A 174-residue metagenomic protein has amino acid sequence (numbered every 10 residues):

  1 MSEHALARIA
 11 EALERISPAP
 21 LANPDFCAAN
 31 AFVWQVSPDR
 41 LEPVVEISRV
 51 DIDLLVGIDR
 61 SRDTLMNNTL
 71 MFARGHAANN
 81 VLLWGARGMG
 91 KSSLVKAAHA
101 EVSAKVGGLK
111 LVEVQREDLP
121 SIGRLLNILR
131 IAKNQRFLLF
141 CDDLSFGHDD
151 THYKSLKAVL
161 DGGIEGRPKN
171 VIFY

Functional and structural regions predicted by a protein language model:
M1-F32: Extended alpha-helical segments
R40-T64: Dynamic helix-loop-helix/coil hinge segments at AAA+ ATPase domain boundaries and subdomain interfaces
V44-E46, L70-A78: Phosphate-binding P-loop
R60-R74: Pre-Walker A adenine-sensing motif
L65, L83, L156: Conserved RecA-like P-loop NTPase ATPase core
G75-A97: Walker A/P-loop nucleotide-binding motif
E101-F137, D143-D149: AAA+/P-loop NTPase substrate/partner-engagement loops
S103, I131, H148-Y174: Conserved catalytic/switch belt of AAA+ P-loop NTPases
